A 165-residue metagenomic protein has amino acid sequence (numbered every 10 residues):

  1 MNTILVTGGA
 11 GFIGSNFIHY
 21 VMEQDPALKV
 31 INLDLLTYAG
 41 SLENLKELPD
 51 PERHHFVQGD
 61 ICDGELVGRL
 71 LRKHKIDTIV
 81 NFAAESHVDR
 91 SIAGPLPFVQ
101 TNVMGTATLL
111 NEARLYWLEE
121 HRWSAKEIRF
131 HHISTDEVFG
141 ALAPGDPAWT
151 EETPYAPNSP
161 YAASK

Functional and structural regions predicted by a protein language model:
M1-K165: N-terminal Rossmann-like NAD(P)+-binding domain of SDR-like oxidoreductases, especially those catalyzing
